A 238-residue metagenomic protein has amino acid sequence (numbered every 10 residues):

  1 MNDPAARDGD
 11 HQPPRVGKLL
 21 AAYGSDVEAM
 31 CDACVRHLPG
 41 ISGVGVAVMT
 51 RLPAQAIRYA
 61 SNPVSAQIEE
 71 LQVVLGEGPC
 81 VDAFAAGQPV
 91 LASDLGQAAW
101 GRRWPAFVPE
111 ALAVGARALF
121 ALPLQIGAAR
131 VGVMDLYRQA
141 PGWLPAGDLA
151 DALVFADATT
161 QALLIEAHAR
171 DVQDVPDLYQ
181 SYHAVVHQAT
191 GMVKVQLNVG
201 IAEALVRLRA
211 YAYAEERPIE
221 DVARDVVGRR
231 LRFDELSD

Functional and structural regions predicted by a protein language model:
M1-L75, D225-D238: Intrinsically disordered, low-complexity terminal regulatory regions
G43, W104, V108, A121 (+1 more regions): Short hydrophobic/aromatic beta-strand element in the GNAT-like acyltransferase core that lines or flanks the acyl-donor
V48, I57, S65-R102, P109-R117: Regulatory sensory and allosteric helical modules in signal-transduction proteins and certain transcription factors
A118-Q125: Short hydrophobic beta-strand micro-motif common in sensory/regulatory domains
V133-G142: Short beta-strand-to-loop transition segments that serve as allosteric relay/switch motifs in sensory/regulatory domains
L149-T160: Allosteric cytosolic regulatory segments
H168-D238: Signal-transducing coiled-coil/dimerization helices and immediately adjacent hinge/linker segments that couple sensory
